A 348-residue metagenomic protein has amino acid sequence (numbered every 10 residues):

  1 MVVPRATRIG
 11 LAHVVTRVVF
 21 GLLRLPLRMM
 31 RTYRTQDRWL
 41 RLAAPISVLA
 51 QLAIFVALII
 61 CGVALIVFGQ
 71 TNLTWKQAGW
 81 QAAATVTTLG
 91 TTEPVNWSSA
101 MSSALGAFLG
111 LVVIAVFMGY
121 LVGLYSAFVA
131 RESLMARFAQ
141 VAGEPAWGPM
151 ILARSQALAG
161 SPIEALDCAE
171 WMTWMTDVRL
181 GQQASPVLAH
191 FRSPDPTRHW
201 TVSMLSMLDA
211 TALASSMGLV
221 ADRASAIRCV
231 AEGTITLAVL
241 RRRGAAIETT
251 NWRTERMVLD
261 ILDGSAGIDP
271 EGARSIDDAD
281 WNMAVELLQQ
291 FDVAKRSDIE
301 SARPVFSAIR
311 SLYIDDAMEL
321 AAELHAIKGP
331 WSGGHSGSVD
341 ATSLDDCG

Functional and structural regions predicted by a protein language model:
V2-M30, E132-A146: Membrane-interface amphipathic/juxtamembrane segments adjacent to transmembrane helices
A12-L23, K76, W80, C168 (+1 more regions): Membrane-interacting alpha-helical segments
P26, G69, Y125-F128, M175-V178 (+4 more regions): Generic structural signal for hydrophobic core residues of well-folded globular domains
M29-S47: Cytosolic juxtamembrane amphipathic/interface segments immediately preceding and feeding into a transmembrane helix
R31-D37, V95-V112, R154-E164: Juxtamembrane/interfacial segments around transmembrane helices
V48-L134, D209: Pore domain of cation channels
S133-M204, D209-A210: Non-transmembrane accessory domains of multi-pass membrane transporters/channels
A142, A146, D167, A189-R192 (+2 more regions): Soluble C-terminal extramembrane regulatory/interaction domains of multi-pass membrane proteins
